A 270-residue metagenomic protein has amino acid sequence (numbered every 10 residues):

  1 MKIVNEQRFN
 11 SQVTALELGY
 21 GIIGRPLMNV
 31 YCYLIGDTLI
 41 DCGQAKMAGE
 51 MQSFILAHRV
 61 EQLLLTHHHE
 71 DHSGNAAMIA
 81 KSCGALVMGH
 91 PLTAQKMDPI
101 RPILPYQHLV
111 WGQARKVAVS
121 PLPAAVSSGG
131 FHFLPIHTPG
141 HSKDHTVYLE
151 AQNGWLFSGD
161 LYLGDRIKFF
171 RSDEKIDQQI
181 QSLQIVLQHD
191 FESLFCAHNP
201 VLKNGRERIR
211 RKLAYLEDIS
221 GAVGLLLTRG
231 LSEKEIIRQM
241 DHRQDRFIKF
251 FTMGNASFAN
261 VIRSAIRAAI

Functional and structural regions predicted by a protein language model:
M1-K2, Q188-H189, V201-I270: Accessory terminal helices/loops
K2-H58, V147-G159: Conserved beta-strand hairpin/beta-sheet module of binuclear metal-dependent hydrolase folds, prominently
I3-R8, L92-H137, S142, A151-Q152 (+1 more regions): Metallo-beta-lactamase
Q7, Q44, L86-M88, Y106 (+1 more regions): A structural signal for the main folded, soluble domain(s) of proteins
L16-I22, L39-G43, L63-T66, H132-H137 (+1 more regions): Short, flexible loop segments at the rims of nucleotide/cofactor-binding pockets, characterized by
I40-G43, E61-H69, V87-P91, H137-G140 (+2 more regions): Active-site neighborhood of phospho(di)ester-bond hydrolases with catalytic His/Asp-centered motifs
G49-S128, A214: Active-site HxH/HxHxD metal-binding segment of metal-dependent hydrolases
L134-P139, K143-L225: Metallo-beta-lactamase
